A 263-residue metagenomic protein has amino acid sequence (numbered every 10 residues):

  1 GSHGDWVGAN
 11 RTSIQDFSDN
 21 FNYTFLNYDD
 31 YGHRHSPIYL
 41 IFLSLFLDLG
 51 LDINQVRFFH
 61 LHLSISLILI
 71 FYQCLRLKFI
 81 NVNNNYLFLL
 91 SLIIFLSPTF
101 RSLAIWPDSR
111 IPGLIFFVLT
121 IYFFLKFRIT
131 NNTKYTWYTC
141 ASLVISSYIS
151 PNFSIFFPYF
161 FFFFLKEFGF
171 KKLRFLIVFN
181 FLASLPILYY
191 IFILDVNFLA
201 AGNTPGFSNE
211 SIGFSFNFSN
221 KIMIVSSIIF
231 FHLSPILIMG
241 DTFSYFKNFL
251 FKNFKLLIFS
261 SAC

Functional and structural regions predicted by a protein language model:
G1-V7, N20-L40, I53-R57: Membrane-proximal lumenal/periplasmic loop motifs of glycosylation machinery
H33, P37-I41, L49-L69, F88 (+1 more regions): Loop-to-helix entry region of an early transmembrane alpha helix in multi-pass inner-membrane enzymes
I70-Q73, P112-I129, W137-Y138, S142-L143 (+1 more regions): Specific aromatic-rich, kink-prone transmembrane helix
F71-L96, L114-I115: Transmembrane-helix signature of polytopic, membrane-embedded enzymes that assemble or transfer cell-envelope glycans
K78-N84, V118-T136, S146, L165-F168 (+1 more regions): Membrane-interface transmembrane helices that cradle and orient dolichyl/undecaprenyl
L90-L92, Y135-S150, P158-F161, F181-L185: Membrane-interface alpha helices of multi-pass inner-membrane proteins
S102-P112: Short acidic/glycine- and proline-prone juxtamembrane loop motifs at membrane-interface regions of multi-pass membrane
K172-L250, K255-C263: Membrane-lumen/periplasm interface segments of specific transmembrane helices in polyprenyl phosphate-linked
